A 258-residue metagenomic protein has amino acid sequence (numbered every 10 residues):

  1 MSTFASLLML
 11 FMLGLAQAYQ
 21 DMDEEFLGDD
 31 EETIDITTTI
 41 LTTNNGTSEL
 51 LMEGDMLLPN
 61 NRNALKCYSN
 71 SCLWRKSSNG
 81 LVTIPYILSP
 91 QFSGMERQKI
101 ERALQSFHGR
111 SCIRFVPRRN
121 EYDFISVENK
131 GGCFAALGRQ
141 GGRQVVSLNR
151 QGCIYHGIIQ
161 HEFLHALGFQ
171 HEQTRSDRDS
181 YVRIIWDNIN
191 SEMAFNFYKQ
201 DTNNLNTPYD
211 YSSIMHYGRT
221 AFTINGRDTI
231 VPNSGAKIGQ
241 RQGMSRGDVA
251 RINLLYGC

Functional and structural regions predicted by a protein language model:
S2-C258: Zinc-dependent metalloendopeptidases
